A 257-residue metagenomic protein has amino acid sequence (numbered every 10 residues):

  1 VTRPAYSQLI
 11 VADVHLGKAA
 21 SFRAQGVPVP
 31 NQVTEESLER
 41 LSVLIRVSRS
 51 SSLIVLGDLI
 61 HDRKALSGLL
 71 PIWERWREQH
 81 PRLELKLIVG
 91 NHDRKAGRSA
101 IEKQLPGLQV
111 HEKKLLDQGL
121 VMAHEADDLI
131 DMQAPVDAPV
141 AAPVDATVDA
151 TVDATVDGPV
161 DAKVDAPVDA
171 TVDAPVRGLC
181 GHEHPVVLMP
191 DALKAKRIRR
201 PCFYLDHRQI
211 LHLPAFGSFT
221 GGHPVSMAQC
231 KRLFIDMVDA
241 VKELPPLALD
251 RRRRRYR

Functional and structural regions predicted by a protein language model:
V1-R257: Extended recognition/assembly regions associated with phosphoester-bond processing machinery
